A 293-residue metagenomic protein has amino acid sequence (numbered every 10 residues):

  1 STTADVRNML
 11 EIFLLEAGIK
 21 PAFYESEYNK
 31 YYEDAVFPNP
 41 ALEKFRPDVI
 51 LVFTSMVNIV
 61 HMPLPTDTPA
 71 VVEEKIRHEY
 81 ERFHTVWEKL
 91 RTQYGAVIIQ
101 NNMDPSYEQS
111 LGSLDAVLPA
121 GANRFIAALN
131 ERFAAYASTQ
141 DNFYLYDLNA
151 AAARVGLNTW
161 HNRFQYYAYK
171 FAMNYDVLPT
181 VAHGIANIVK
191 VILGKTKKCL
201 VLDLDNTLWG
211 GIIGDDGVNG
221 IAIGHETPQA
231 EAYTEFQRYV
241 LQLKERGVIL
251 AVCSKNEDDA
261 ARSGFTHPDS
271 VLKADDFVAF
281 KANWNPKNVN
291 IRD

Functional and structural regions predicted by a protein language model:
S1-N8, N29, D205-T207: Catalytic nucleophile-elbow at a beta strand-turn-alpha helix junction centered on a G-D-S/GDSL motif, marking
D5-R7, E108, D259-R262: Short, charged/polar "capping" segments at the starts of alpha-helices and the immediately preceding loops
M9-S26, Y31-D176, H183, N187-K198: Alpha-helical cap/lid subdomain in secreted, periplasmic, or secretory-pathway luminal O-acyl-processing enzymes
K170-L178, A232, E245: Extended, H/D-rich, highly charged conserved domains that either
V201, D205-V289: Alpha-helical substrate-recognition element adjacent to the catalytic core
I291-D293: Conserved Lys-Pro-Asp/Glu-containing loop-to-beta segment of HAD-superfamily phosphomonoesterases, centered on
